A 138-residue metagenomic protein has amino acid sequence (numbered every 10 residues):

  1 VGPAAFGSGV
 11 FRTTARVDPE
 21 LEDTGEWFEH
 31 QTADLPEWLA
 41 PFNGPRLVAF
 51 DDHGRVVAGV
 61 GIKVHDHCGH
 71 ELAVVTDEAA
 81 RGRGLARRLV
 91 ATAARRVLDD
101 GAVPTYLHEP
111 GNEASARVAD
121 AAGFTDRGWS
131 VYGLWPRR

Functional and structural regions predicted by a protein language model:
V1-A5, Y132-R138: C-terminal "cap" of GNAT-fold acetyltransferases
V1-W27: Acyl-donor-binding surface of acyltransferase catalytic domains
E26-R46: Active-site rim helix/loop that mediates acceptor-substrate recognition in acyltransferases
A40-P45, F50-D52, V57-G69, A73-D77: A conserved beta-strand-loop-helix scaffold within acyl/acetyltransferase catalytic domains
G59, R127-W129: Residue-level detector of high-confidence beta-strand sites
C68, V97-E109: Conserved GNAT acetyl-CoA-binding A-motif
T76, G82-L98, A116-A121: Conserved acetyl-CoA-binding loop-helix of GNAT-fold acetyltransferases
T105-D120, T125, G133-R137: Conserved beta-strand-loop-alpha-helix junction that forms the acyl-donor binding cleft
